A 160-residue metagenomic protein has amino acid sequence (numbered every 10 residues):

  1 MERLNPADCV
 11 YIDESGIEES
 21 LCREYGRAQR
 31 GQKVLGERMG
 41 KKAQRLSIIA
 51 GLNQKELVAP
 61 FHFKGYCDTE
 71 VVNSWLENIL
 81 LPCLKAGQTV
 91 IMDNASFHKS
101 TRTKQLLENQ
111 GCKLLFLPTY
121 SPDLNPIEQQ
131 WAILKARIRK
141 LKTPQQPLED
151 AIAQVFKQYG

Functional and structural regions predicted by a protein language model:
M1-E77: Extended, low-complexity cationic-aromatic segments
P6-C9, I127-G160: C-terminal anion-handling pockets and recognition modules
V10-I12, I91, F116: A structural signal for short, well-ordered beta-strand segments and their strand-loop junctions that often border
D13-S15, A50, L76, D93 (+3 more regions): Generic structural signal for small/hydrophobic residues in well-ordered secondary structure, especially within
R27-R30, E108, A132-K135: Short, hinge-like loop/turn segments at secondary-structure boundaries
K33-G40, Q110-P126: RNase H-like polynucleotidyl transferase catalytic core
V71-L114: RNase H-like DDE/DDD metal-dependent nuclease/strand-transfer catalytic core used by mobile genetic elements
D93-N94, T101, L115-I138: RNase H-like two-metal-ion nuclease catalytic core shared by retroviral integrases and related mobile-element nucleases
